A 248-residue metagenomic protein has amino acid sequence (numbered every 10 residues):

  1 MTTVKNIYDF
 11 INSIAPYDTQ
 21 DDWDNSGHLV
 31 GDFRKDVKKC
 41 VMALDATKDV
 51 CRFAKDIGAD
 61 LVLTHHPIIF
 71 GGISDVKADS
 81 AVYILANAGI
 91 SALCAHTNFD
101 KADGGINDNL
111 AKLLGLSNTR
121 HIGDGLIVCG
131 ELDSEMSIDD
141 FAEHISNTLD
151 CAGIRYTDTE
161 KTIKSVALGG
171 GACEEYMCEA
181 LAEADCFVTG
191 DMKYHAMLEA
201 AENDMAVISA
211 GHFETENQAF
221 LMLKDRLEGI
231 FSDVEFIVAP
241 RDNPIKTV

Functional and structural regions predicted by a protein language model:
M1-V248: Hydrophobic structural segments
